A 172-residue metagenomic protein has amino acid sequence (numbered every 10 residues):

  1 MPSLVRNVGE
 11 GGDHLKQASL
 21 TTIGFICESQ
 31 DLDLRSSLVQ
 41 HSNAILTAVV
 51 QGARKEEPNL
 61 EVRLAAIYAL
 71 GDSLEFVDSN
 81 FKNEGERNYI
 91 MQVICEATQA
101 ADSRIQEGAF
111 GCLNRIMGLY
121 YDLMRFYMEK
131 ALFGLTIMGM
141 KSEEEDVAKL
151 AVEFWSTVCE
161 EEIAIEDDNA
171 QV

Functional and structural regions predicted by a protein language model:
M1-V172: Karyopherin-beta/Importin-beta family HEAT-repeat alpha-solenoid scaffold
